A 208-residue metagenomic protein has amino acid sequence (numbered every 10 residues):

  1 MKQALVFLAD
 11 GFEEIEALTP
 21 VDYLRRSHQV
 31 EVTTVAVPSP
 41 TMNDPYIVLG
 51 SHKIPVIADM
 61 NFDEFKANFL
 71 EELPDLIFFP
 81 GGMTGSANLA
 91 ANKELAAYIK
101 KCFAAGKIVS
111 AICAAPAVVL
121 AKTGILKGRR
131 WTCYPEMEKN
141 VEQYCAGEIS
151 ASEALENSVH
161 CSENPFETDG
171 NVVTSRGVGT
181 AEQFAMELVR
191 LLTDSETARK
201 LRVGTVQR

Functional and structural regions predicted by a protein language model:
M1-A105, A117-K122, K127, E138-E163 (+2 more regions): Extended, subdomain-level signal for the structured scaffold at the beginning of enzyme domains
V109-S110, W131: A short beta-strand/loop micro-motif in the catalytic core of glycosyltransferases that engages the nucleotide-sugar
I112-A114: Short, thiol/selenol-centered motifs that function as redox-active sites or metal-ligating centers
C133-E136: Catalytic cores of processing enzymes, dominated by hydrolases/peptidases, characterized by acidic/His-rich
